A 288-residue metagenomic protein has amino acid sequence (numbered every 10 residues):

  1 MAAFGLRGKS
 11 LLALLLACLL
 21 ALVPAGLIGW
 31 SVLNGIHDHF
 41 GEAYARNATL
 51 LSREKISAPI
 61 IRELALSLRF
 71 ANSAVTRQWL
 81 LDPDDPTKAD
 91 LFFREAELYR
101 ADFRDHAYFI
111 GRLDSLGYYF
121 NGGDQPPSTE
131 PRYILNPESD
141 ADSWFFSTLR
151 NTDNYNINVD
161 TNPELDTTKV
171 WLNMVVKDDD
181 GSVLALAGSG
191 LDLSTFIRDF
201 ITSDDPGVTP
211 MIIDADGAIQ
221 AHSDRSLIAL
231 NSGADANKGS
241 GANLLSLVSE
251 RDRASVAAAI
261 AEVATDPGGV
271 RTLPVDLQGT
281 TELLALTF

Functional and structural regions predicted by a protein language model:
M1-F4, Y44, N154-N156, S223-D224 (+3 more regions): N-terminal sensory and localization modules of signal-transduction and trafficking proteins
F4-D85, A101-Y108: Juxtamembrane extracytoplasmic/periplasmic/luminal helical "stalk" adjacent to the first N-terminal
S57, A71, V75, A96-R104 (+3 more regions): Short regulatory alpha-helical segment in sensory/regulatory domains of signaling proteins that mediates
Q78-W79, L116-P127, G217-S223: Amphipathic coiled-coil signal-relay and dimerization helices
D90-R104, D180-S182, L186-A242: Solvent-exposed, extracytoplasmic
A101-D102, R112-S115, Y119-R198: Extracytoplasmic/periplasmic ligand-binding sensor regions of membrane-associated signaling proteins
Y108-F120, P210-D216: Short hydrophobic alpha-helical segments used for membrane anchoring or interfacial signaling
K238-F288: Extracellular/periplasmic juxtamembrane segments that couple receptor/chemosensory ectodomains to their
